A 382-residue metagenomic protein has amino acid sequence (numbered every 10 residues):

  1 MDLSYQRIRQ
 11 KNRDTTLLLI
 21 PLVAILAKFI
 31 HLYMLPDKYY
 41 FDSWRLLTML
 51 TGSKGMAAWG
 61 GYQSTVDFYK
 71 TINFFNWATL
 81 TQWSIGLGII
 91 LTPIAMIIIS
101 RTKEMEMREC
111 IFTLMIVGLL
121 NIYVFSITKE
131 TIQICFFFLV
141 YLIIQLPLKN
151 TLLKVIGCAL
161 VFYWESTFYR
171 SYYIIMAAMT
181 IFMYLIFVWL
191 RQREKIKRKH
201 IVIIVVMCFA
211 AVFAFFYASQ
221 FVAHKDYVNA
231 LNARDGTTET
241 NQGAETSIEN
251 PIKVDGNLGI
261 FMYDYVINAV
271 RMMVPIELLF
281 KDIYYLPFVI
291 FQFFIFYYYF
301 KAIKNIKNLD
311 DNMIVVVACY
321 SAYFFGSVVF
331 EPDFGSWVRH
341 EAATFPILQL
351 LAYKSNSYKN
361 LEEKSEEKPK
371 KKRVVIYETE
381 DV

Functional and structural regions predicted by a protein language model:
M1-D37, M49-K225, R271-E378, V382: Hydrophobic transmembrane helix bundles of membrane-integrated enzymes that assemble and modify cell-envelope
D37-T51, F221-P251: Extracytoplasmic catalytic-loop and juxtamembrane helix elements of membrane-embedded, polyprenol/dolichol-linked
D42, L46, S64, L258-V266 (+2 more regions): Alpha-helical structural motif
A233-A302: Lumenal/periplasmic acceptor-binding loop at the mouth of the active site in multi-pass, GT-C-fold membrane enzymes
